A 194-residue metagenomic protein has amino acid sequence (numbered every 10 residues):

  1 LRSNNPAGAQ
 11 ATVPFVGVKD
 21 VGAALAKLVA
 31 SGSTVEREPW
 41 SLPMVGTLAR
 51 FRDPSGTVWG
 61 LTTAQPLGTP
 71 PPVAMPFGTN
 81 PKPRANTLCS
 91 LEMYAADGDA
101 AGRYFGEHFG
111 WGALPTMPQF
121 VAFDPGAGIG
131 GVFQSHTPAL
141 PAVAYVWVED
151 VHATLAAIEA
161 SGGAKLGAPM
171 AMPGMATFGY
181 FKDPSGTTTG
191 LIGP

Functional and structural regions predicted by a protein language model:
L1-A11, V58-Q65, G110-A142, T188-P194: Conserved short beta-strand elements that form part of the metal-binding/catalytic scaffold of enzyme active sites
N4-S31, T47-R52, T87-A96, H136-E159 (+1 more regions): Vicinal oxygen chelate
T12-P14, T62-G102, G128-I129, P141-V146 (+1 more regions): N-terminal beta-strand motif that seeds the catalytic metal site of vicinal oxygen chelate
L28, G56, A101-G106, I158 (+1 more regions): Conserved active-site tyrosine of GNAT-family acetyltransferases
T34-P39, G110-T116, A164-P169: Short secondary-structure junctions
P54, G126, S161, P184: Short, ordered coil/turn segments that flank beta-strands lining enzyme active or ligand-binding pockets
A85, E92-G130, A153, A160: Core segments of cupin and vicinal oxygen chelate
